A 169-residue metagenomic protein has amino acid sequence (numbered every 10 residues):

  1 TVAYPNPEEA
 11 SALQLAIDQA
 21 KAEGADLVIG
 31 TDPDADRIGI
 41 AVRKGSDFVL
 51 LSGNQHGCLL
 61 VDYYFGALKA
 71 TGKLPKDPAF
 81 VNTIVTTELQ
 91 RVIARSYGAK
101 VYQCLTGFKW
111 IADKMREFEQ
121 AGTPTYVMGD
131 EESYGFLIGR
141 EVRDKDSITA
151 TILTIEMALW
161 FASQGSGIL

Functional and structural regions predicted by a protein language model:
T1-I168: Phosphate-binding chemistry for phosphorylated carbohydrates and sugar-nucleotides
